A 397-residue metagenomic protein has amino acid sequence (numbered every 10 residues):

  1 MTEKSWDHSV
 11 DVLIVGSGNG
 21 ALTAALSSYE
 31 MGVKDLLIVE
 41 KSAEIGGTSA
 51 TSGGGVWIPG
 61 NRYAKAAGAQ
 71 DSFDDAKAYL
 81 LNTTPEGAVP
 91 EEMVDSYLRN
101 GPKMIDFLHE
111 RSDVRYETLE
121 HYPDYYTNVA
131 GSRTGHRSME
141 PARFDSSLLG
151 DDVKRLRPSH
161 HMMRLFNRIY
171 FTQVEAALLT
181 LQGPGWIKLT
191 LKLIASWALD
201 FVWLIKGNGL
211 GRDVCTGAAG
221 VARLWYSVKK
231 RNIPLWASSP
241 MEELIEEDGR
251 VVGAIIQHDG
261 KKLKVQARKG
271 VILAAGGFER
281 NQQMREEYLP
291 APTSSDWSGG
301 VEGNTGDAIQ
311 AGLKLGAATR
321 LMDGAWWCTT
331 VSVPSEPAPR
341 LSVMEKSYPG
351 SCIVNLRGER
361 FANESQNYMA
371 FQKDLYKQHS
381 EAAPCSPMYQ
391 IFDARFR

Functional and structural regions predicted by a protein language model:
M1-V12, E30-V33, A222: Extreme N-terminal leader/targeting segments of oxidoreductases
V12-I38: N-terminal Rossmann-like FAD-binding beta1-loop-alpha1 element of flavoenzymes
K41-P234, I353-V354, R360, Q366: Conserved N-terminal/central alpha/beta ligand/cofactor-binding core
A43, V301, K346-Y348: Short, small/polar residue-rich loop motifs at catalytic or cofactor-binding pockets
A142-K188, I309-A311, A318-R397: An anion/pyrophosphate-binding glycine-rich loop and adjacent beta-alpha core in soluble alpha-beta enzymes
G211-A218, K230, H258-E336, R340: Glycine-rich loop(s) and the adjacent beta-strand/alpha-helix scaffold that form part
A237-V251: A conserved short coil-to-beta-strand element within the FAD-binding core of flavoproteins
E246, Q257, N355: Short, acidic, Ser/Thr-enriched surface-loop or helix-capping motifs
